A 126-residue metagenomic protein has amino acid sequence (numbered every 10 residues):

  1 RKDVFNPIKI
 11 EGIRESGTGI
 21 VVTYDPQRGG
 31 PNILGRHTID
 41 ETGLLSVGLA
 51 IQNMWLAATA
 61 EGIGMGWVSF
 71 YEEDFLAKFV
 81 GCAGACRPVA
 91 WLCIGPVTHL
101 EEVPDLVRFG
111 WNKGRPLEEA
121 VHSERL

Functional and structural regions predicted by a protein language model:
R1-V47: Glycine/small-residue-rich phosphate/adenosyl-binding loop
G12-R14, C82-G84, G114: Solvent-exposed alpha-helices and their adjacent loops that cap or buttress functional pockets in soluble metabolic
G17-G19, M65, R87-W91: Structural motif
I20, G35-F79: Small-aliphatic-rich amphipathic alpha-helix that forms the alpha element of a beta-alpha
Y24, F70, P96: Short secondary-structure boundary segments
P31-L34, K78, V103-D105: A short secondary-structure junction signal
F75-I94: Short, conserved aromatic-histidine micro-motifs
A90-L126: C-terminal helix-cap and adjacent tail motif
